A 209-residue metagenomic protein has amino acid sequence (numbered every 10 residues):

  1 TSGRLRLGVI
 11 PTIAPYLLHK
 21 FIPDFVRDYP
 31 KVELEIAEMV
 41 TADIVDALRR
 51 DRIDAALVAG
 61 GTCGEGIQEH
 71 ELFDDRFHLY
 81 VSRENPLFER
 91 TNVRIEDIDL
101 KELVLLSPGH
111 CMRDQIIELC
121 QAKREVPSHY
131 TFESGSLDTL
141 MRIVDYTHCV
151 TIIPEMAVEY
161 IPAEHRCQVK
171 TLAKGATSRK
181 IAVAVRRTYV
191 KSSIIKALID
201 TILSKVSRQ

Functional and structural regions predicted by a protein language model:
S2-E65, V126, E133-S134: Central regulatory/effector-binding core of bacterial HTH transcription factors
R4-G8, A56, Y80, V104 (+2 more regions): Short, well-ordered beta-strand segments
G8, F77, V93-R113, V206: Short loop->beta-strand "edge-of-pocket" segments that line small-molecule binding or catalytic clefts across diverse
V40-I53, V58-A59, G109-Q168: Hydrophobic hinge/microswitch elements
V45-D46, H70, E96, M141-R142 (+1 more regions): Alpha-helical segments flanking ligand/cofactor-binding loops in enzyme cores
G64-E71, D75-R76, R90-T91, G135-R187: Beta-alpha-beta core module
L87-F88, E102-K123, K191-D200: Secondary-structure junction motif
K180, A184-Q209: Extended ligand-binding regions for polar small-molecule ligands
